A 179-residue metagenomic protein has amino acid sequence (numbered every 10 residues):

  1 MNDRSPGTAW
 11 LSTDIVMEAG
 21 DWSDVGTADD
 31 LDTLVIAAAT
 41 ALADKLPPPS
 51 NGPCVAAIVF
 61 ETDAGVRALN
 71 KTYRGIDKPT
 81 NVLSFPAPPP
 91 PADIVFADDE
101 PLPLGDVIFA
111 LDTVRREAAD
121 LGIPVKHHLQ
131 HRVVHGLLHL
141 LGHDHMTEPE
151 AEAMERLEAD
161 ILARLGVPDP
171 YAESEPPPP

Functional and structural regions predicted by a protein language model:
M1-L129, L140-P179: An acidic/histidine-cluster motif and surrounding catalytic segment that typifies divalent-metal-assisted enzyme active
R132: Residues within the DNA-recognition helix of helix-turn-helix
